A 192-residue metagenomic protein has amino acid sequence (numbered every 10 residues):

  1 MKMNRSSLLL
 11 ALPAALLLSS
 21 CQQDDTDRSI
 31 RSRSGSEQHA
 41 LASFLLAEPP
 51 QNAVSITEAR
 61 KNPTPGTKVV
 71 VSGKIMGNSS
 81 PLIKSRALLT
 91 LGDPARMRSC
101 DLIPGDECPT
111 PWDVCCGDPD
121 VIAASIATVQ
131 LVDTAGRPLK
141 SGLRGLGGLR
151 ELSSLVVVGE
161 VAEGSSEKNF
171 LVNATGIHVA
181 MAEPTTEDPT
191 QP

Functional and structural regions predicted by a protein language model:
M1-S19: Sec-dependent bacterial lipoprotein signal peptides
C21-P192: OB-fold and OB-like single-stranded nucleic-acid-recognition modules and their adjacent interaction interfaces
